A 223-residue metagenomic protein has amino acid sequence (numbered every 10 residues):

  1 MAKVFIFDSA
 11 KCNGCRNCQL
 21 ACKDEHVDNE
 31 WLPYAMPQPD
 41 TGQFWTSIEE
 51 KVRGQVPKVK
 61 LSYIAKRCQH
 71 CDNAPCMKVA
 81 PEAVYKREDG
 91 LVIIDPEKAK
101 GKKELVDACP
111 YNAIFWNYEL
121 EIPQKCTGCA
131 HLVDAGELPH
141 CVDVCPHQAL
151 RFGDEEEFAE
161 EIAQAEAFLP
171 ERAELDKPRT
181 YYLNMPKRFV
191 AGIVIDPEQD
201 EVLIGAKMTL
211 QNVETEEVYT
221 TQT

Functional and structural regions predicted by a protein language model:
C15-A21, E25-H26, E30: Hydrophobic alpha-helical membrane-insertion signals
E30-R67, D72, K78, I93-I193: Flanking helices and flexible, charged tails adjoining ferredoxin-like Fe-S electron-transfer domains in multi-subunit
K86-I93: Mid-length scaffold segments of soluble, non-membrane domains
F189, G205-K207: Exposed beta-strand and adjacent loop surfaces of beta-rich binding modules that mediate intermolecular recognition
I193-L203: Structural motif
I204, E214-T223: Short, acidic Ser/Thr/Gly-rich low-complexity loop/linker segments typical of extracellular and cell-surface proteins
L210-N212: Conserved aromatic beta-strand anchor motif in extracellular beta-sandwich/beta-rich domains
